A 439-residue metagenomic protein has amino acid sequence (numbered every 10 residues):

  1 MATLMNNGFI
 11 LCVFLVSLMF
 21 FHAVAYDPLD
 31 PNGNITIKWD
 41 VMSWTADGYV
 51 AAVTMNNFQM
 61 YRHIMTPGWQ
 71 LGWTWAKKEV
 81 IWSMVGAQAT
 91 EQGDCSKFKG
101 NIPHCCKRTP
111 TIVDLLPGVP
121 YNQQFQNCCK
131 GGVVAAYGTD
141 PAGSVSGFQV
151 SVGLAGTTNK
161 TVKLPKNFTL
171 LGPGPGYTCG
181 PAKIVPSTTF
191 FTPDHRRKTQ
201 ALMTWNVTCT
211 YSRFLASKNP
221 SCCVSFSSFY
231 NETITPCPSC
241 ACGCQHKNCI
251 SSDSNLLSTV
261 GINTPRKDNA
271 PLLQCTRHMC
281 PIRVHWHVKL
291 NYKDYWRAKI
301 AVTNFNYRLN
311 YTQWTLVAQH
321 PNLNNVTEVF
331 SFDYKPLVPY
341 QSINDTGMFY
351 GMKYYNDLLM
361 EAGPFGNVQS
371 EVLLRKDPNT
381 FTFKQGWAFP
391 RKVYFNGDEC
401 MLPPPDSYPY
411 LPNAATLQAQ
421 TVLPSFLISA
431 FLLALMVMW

Functional and structural regions predicted by a protein language model:
A2-W439: Extracellular low-complexity, O-glycosylation-prone Ser/Thr/Pro/Gly-rich "stalks" and linkers flanking catalytic
